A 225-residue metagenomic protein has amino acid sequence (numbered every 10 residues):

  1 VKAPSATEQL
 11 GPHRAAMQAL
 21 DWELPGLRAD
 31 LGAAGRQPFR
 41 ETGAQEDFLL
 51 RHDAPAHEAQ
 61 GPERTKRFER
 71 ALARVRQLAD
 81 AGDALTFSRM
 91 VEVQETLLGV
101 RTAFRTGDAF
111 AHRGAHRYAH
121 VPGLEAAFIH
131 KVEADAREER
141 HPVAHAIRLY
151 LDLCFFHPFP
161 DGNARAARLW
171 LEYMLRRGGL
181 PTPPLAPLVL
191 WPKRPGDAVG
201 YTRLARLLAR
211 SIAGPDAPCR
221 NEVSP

Functional and structural regions predicted by a protein language model:
V1-P225: FIC/Doc superfamily catalytic core
